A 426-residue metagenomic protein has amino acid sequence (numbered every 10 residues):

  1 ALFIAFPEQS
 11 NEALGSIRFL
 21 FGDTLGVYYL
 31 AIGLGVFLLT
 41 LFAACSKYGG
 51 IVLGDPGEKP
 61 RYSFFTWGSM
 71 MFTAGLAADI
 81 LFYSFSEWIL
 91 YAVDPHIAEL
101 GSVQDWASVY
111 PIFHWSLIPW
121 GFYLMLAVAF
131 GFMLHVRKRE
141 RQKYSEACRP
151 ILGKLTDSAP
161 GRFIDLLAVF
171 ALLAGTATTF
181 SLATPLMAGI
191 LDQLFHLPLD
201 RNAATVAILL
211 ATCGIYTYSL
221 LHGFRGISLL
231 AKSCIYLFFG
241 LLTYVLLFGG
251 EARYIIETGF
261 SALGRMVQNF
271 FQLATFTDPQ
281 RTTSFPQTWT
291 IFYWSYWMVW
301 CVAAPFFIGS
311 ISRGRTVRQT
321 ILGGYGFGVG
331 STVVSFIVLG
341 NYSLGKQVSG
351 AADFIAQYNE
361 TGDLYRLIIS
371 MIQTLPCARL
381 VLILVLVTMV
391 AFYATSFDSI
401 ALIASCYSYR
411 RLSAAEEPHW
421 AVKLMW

Functional and structural regions predicted by a protein language model:
A1, G153-R162, D200-Y216, L220 (+4 more regions): Loop-to-transmembrane helix boundary motifs in multi-pass membrane proteins
A1-I4, F37-F42, L76-I80, H114-P185 (+4 more regions): Helix-loop-helix module between adjacent transmembrane segments
A1-V103: N-terminal alpha-helical transmembrane segments of multi-pass membrane transport and channel/translocase proteins
L2-S10, G33-G50, A177-L194, V206 (+1 more regions): Hydrophobic alpha-helical segments and their helix-loop junctions in multi-pass secondary transporters
F6-G22, L41-K59, S108-H114, A129-E140 (+4 more regions): Membrane-water interface regions at transmembrane-helix termini and the short interhelical loops of multi-pass membrane
L25, I32, I164-A168, L172 (+4 more regions): Membrane-interface loop-to-helix entry segments
Y83-P95, K138, V245-R265, N269 (+1 more regions): Extracellular/periplasmic helix-exit of transmembrane alpha-helices
V136, E140, A171-A188, P305-G324 (+1 more regions): Membrane-helix boundary/coupling elements in multi-pass transport proteins
